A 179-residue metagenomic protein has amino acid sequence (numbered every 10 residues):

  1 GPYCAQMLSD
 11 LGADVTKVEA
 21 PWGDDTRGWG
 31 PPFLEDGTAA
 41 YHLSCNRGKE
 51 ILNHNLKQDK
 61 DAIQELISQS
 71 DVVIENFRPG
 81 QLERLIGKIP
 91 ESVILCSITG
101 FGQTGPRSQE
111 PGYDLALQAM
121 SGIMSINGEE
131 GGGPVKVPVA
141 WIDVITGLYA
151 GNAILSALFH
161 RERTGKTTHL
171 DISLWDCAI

Functional and structural regions predicted by a protein language model:
G1-R163, H169: N-terminal helix-loop segment corresponding to the beta1-alpha1 unit of nucleotide/adenylate-binding folds
L174, A178-I179: Helical "substrate-binding/catalytic lid" subdomain of Rossmann-like NAD(P)-dependent dehydrogenases/reductases
